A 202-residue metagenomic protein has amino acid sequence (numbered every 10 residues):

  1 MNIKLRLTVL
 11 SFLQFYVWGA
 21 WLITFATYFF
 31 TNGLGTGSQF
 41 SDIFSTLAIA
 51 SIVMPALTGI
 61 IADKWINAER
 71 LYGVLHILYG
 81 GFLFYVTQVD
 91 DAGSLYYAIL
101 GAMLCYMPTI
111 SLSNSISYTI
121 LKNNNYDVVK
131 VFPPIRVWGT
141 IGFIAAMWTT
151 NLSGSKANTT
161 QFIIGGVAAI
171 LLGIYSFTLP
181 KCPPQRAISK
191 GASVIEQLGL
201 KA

Functional and structural regions predicted by a protein language model:
M1-N2, F177-A202: Juxtamembrane intracellular "pre-TM" segments in multi-pass secondary transporters
M1-S51, L200: Helix-loop boundary and gating motifs at the non-cytosolic
N2-K4, T87-I99: Helix-loop junctions at membrane interfaces in 12-TM secondary transporters
A48-A56, F143-I144: Residue-level signature of mid-helix packing/kink "hotspots" within the transmembrane helices of 12-pass Major
V53-N67, T150-S155: Helix-to-loop junctions at the C-terminal end of transmembrane segments in multipass secondary transporters
R70-Y85: Structural signature of the two symmetry-related core transmembrane helices
L100-W138: Cytoplasmic helix-loop-helix junction between adjacent transmembrane helices in 12-TM secondary transporters
T160-T178: Symmetry-related core transmembrane helices of the 12-TM Major Facilitator Superfamily/SLC fold
